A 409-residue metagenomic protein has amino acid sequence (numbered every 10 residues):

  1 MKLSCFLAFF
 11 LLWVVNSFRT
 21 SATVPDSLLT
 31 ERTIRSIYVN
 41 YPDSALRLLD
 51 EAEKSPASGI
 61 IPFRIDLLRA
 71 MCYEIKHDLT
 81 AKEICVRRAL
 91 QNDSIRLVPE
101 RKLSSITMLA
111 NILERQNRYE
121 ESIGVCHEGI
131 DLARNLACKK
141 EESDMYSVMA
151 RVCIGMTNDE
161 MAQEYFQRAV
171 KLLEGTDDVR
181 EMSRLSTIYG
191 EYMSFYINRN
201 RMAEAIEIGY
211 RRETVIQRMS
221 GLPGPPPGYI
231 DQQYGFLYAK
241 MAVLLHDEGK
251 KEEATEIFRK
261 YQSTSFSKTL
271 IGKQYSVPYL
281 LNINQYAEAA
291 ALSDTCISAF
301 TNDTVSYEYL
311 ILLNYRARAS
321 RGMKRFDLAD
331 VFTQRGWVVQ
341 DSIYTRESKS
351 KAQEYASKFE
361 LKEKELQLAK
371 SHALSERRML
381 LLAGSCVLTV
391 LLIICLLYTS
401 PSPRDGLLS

Functional and structural regions predicted by a protein language model:
S27, R64, S104, D144 (+4 more regions): Residue register of alpha-helical TPR repeats
E31, L68, R101, M108 (+9 more regions): "A position-specific structural signal for the A-helix of alpha-solenoid helical repeats
D43, A287, D303-S400: Hydrophobic positions within repeat-based interaction scaffolds
D50-K54, L90-S94, I130-L132, R168-D177 (+5 more regions): Amphipathic alpha-helical segments of tetratricopeptide repeats
V243-G249, E256-I343: Membrane-proximal low-complexity regions enriched in glycine and acidic/polar residues
Y398-S409: Single conserved hydrophobic/aromatic residue that forms the stacking wall/gate of nucleotide- or nucleobase-binding
